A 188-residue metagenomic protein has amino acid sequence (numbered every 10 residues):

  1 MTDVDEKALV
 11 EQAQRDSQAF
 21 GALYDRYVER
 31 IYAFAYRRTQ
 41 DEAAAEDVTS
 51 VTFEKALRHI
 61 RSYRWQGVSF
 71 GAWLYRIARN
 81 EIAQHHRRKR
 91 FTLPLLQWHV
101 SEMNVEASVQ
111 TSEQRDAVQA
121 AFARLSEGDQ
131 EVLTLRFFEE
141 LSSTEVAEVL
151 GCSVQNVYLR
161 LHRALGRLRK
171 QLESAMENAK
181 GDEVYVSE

Functional and structural regions predicted by a protein language model:
M1-R30, E145, V186-E188: N-terminal module of bacterial RNA polymerase sigma factors
T2-D3, Q84, F91-R115, S142 (+1 more regions): Internal acidic/polar
Q14, R37-Q40, V51-V68, R88-R90: Sigma70-family region 2
Y24-E42, H59, Y75, F122 (+1 more regions): Amphipathic, Lys/Arg- and hydrophobic-enriched alpha-helical face
A33, D47-E54, V68-N80: Structural recognition of an alpha-helix C-terminal capping motif at a helix-to-coil junction
R58-W65, Y75-L96, T111, S174: Arg/Lys-rich amphipathic alpha helix in sigma70-family domain 2
A83, F138, S143-T144, L150-E177: DNA-recognition helix of helix-turn-helix
V132-R136: A short pre-motif secondary-structure segment
